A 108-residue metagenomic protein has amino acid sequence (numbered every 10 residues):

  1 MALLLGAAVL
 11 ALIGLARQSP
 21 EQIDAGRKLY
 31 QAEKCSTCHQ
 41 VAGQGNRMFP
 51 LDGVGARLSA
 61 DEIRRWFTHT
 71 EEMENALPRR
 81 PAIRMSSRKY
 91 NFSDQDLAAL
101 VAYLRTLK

Functional and structural regions predicted by a protein language model:
A2-A11: Bacterial N-terminal signal peptides
L12-Q31: Electrostatic cytochrome c docking/interface patches
Q22, K34, S93-D96: An acidic site on a long C-lobe helix of protein kinase domains
A25, N46, L58, E62-R65 (+2 more regions): Extracytoplasmic/secreted proteins, especially bacterial periplasmic and envelope-associated proteins
G26, A32-V41, I63, L100-L104: The canonical Cys-X-X-Cys-His
N46-V54, T70-A99, L107: Axial heme c-ligation environment in periplasmic c-type cytochrome domains
